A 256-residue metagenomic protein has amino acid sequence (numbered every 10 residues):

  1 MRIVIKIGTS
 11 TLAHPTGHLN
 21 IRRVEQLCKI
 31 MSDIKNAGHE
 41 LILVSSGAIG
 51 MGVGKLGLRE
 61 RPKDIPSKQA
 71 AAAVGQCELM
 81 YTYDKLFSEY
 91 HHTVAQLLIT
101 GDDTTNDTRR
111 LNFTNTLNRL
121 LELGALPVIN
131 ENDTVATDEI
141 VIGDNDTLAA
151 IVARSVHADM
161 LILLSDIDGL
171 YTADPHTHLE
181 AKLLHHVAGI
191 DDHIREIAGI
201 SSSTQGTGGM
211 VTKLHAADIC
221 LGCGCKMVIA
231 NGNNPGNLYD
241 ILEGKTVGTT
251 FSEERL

Functional and structural regions predicted by a protein language model:
M1-L256: C-terminal catalytic "cap/lid" subdomain
